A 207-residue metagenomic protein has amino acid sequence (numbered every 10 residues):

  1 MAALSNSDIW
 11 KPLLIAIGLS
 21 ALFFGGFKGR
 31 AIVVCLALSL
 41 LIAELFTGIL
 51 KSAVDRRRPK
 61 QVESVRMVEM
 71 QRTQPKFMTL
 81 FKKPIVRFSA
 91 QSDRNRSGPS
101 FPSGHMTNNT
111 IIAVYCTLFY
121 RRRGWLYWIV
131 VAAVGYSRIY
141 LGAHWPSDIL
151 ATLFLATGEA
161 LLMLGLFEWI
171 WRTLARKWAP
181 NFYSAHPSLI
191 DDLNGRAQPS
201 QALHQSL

Functional and structural regions predicted by a protein language model:
M1-S97, I111-L118, R122-V131: Hydrophobic alpha-helical bundle signature of multipass membrane enzymes
Q74-L207: Membrane-embedded catalytic cores of phosphoryl/pyrophosphoryl-handling enzymes
